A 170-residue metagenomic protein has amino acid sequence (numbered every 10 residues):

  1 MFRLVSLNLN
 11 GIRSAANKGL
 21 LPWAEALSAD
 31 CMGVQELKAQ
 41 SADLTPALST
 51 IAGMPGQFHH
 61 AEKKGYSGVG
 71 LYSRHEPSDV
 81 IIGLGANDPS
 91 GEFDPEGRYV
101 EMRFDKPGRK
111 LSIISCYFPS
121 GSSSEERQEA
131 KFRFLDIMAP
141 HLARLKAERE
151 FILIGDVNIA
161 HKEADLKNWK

Functional and structural regions predicted by a protein language model:
M1-I51, G56, A61-S67: N-terminal, active-site-proximal structural segment of metallo-dependent hydrolase catalytic domains
F2-N10, K110-S120, I154: Active-site-proximal beta-strand elements of phosphoester/diester hydrolases
I12-A16, D94, A130-I137: Soluble or luminal CAZymes and related metallo-dependent hydrolases
R13, S41-D43, G65-Y66, G121-S124 (+1 more regions): Short catalytic/ligand-binding loop motif for oxyanion handling, primarily in non-cytosolic enzymes, centered on
L21-E25, R98-G108, I137-R149: Short amphipathic alpha-helices and their capping/turn segments at secondary-structure boundaries
C31, A52-P55, F134-K170: Metal-dependent phosphoesterases centered on the DNase I-like endonuclease/exonuclease/phosphatase
K38, P46-S120: Structured beta-strand-rich core segments of catalytic domains in phosphoester-bond hydrolases
L84-S90, F118-L135, N168-K170: Surface-exposed cleft-lining segments at the edges of enzyme active sites
